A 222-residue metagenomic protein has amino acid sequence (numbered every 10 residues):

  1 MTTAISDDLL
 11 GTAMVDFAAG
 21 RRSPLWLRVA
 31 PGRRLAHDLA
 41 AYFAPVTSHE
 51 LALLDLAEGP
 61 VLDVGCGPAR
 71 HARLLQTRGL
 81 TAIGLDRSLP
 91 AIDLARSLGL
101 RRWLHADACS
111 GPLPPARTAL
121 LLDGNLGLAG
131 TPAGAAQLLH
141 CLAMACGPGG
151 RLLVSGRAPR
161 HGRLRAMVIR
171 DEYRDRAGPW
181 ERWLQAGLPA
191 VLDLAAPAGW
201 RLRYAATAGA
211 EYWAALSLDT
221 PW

Functional and structural regions predicted by a protein language model:
M1-L56: S-adenosyl-L-methionine
E58-G67: Conserved class I S-adenosyl-L-methionine
S88-L89: Conserved SAM/SAH-binding beta-strand->alpha-helix loop
G99-C109: Conserved SAM-binding strand-loop segment of SAM-dependent methyltransferases
A116-A135: A short SAM/SAH-binding and catalytic strip from SAM-dependent methyltransferases
A135-P148: A short glycine-rich, Lys/Arg-flanked "PGG" loop and its adjoining helix->strand segment in the class I
P148-G156: Conserved beta-strand signature within the Rossmann-like core of class I S-adenosyl-L-methionine
E181-G199: Short alpha-helix
